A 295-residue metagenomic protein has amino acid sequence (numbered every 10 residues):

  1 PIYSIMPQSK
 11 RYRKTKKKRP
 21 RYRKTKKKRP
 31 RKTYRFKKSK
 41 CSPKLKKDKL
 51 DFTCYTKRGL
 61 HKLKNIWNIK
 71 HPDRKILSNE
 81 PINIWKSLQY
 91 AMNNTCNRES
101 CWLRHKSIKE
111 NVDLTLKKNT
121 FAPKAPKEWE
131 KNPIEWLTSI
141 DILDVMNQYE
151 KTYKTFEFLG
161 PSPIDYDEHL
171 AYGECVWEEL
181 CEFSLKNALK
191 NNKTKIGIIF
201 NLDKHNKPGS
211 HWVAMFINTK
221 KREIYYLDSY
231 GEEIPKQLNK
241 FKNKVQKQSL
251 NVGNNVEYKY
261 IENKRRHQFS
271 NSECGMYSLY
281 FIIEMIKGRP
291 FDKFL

Functional and structural regions predicted by a protein language model:
P1-M6, C274: Terminal, positively biased "leader/anchor" segments that mediate initial targeting or electrostatic surface association
I2, R11, R21, T33 (+3 more regions): Intrinsically disordered, low-complexity N-terminal regions enriched in serine/proline/glycine with scattered basic
S4-S39: Arg/Lys-rich, intrinsically disordered low-complexity tails that mediate electrostatic binding and condensation
P7, Y166, F291-L295: Short amphipathic alpha-helical segments embedded in low-complexity Lys/Glu-rich regions
R31-V213, T219-I224: Cysteine protease catalytic domains with a Cys-His-Asp triad
L189-K293: Cysteine protease-like catalytic core of ubiquitin/ubiquitin-like
